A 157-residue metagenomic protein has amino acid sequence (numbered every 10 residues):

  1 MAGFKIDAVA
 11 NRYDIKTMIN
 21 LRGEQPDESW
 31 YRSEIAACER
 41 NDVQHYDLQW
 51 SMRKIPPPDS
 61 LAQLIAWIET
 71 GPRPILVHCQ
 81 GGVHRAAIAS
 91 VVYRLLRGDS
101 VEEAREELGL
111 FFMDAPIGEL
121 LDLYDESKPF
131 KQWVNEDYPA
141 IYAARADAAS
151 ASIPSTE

Functional and structural regions predicted by a protein language model:
M1-I75, I88-E157: Cys-dependent protein tyrosine phosphatase-like superfamily
C79: Short cysteine clusters
G82: Substrate/cofactor-recognition hotspot
